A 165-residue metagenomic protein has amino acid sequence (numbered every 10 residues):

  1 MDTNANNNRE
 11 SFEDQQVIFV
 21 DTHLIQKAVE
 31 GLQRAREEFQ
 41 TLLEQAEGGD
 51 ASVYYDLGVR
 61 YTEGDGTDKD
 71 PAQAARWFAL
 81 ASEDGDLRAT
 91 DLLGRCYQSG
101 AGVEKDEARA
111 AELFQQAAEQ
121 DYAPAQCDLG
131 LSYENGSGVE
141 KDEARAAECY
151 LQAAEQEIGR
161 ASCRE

Functional and structural regions predicted by a protein language model:
M1-E37: Long, contiguous interaction/recruitment modules in multidomain scaffold/adaptor proteins
D21-I25, R36-F39, L43, A51 (+4 more regions): Alpha-helical tetratricopeptide repeat
G31, E47-D50, E63-D65, D70 (+8 more regions): Short helix-capping/linker turns of helical repeat alpha-solenoids
D56-E63, T90-S99, V103, L113 (+2 more regions): Hydrophobic face of amphipathic alpha-helices that form TPR/SEL1-like repeat modules and related alpha-solenoid
E157-E165: Residue-level detector of conserved catalytic or cofactor/ligand-binding positions in enzyme active sites
